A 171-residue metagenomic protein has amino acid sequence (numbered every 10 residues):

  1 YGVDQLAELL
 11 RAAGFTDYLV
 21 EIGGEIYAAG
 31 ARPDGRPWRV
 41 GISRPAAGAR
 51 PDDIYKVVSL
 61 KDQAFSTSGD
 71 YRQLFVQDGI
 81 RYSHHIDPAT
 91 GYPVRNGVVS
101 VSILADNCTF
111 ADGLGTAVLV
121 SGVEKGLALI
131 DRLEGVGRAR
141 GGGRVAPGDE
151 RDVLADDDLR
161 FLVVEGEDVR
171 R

Functional and structural regions predicted by a protein language model:
Y1-R171: Mature catalytic core of soluble alpha/beta enzymes
